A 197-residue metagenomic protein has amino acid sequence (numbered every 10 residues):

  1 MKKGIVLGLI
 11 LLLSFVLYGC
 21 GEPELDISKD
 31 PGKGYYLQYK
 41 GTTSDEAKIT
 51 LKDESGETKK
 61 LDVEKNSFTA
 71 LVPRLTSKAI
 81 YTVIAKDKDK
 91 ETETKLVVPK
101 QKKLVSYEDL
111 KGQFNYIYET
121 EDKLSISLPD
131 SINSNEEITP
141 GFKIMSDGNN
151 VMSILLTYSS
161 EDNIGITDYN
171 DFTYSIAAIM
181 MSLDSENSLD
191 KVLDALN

Functional and structural regions predicted by a protein language model:
M1-G4: Positively charged n-region of N-terminal signal peptides that target proteins for export
V16-G19: C-terminal motif of bacterial Sec signal peptides marking the signal peptidase cleavage site
E24-L104: Ser/Thr-rich low-complexity repeats and stalk/linker segments
K103-N163: Extracytoplasmic beta-rich ectodomain segments of secreted or membrane-anchored proteins
N149-L196: Long, charged/polar, surface-exposed segments that mediate recognition or autoinhibition
